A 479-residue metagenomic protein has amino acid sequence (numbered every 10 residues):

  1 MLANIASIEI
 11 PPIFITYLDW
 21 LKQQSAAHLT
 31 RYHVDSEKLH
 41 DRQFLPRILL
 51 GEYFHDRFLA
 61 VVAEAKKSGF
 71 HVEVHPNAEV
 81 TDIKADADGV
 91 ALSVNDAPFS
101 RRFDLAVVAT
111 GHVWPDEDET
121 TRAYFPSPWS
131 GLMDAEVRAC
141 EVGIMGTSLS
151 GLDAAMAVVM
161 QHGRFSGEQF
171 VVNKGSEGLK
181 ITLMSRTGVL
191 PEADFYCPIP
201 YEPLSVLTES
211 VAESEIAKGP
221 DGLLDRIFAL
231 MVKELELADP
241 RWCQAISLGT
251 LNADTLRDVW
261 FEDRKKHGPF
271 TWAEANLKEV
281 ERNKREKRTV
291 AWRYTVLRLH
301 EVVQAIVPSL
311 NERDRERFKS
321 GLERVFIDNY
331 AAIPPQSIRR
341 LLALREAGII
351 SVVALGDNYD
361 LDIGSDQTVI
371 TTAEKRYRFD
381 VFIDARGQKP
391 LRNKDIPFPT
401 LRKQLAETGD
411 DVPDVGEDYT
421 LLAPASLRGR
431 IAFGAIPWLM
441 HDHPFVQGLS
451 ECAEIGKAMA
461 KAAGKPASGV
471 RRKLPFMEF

Functional and structural regions predicted by a protein language model:
M1-K38, M440: N-terminal low-complexity, Ser/Thr- and acidic-residue-enriched intrinsically disordered segments
Y32, S36-A467, L474-F479: Flavin (primarily FAD) cofactor-binding/catalytic cores of flavoenzymes
